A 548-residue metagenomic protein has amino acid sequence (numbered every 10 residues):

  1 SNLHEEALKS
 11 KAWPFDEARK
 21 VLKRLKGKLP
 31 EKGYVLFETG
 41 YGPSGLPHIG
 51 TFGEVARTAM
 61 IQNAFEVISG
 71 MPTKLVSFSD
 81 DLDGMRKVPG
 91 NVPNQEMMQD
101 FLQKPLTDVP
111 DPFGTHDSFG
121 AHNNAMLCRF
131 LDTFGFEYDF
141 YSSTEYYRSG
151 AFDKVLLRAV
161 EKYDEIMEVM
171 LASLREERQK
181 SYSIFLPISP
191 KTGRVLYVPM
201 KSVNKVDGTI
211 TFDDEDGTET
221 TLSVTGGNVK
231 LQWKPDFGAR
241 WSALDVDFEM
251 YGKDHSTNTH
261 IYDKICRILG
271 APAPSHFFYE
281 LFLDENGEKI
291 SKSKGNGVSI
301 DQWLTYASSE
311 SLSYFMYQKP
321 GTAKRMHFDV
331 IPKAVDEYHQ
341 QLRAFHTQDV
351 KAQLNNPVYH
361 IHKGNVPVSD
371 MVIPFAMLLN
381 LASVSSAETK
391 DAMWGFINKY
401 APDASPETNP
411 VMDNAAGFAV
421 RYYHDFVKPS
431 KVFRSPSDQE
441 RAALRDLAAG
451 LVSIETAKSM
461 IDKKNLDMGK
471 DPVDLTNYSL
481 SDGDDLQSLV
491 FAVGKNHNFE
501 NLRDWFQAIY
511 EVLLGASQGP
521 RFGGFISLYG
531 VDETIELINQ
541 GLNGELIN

Functional and structural regions predicted by a protein language model:
S1-Y34, P47, P72-V76, M167 (+3 more regions): Basic, alpha-helical terminal appendages of large translation-related enzymes
N2-P93, D236-N258: N-terminal catalytic cores of NTP/NDP-binding nucleotidyl/phosphoryl-transfer enzymes
H48, A159, S308, I509: Residue-level signal for inorganic ion chemistry
E66-M71, R267-P274, E500-N501, N548: Secondary-structure transition/capping motifs at alpha-helix termini and the adjoining loop/turn into the next element
L82-Q99, V155-L156, V160, K289 (+1 more regions): Charged, often glycine-rich, active-site loop that binds/positions anionic groups
Q95-F130, F134: A glycine-rich helix N-cap at a beta->alpha junction
F136-K294, I300, M468: Active-site cores that bind ATP or allylic diphosphates and position pyrophosphate for catalysis
D254, T259, E280-F418, L514-N548: Catalytic adenosine-cofactor/nucleotide-binding cores of aminoacyl-tRNA synthetases and other
